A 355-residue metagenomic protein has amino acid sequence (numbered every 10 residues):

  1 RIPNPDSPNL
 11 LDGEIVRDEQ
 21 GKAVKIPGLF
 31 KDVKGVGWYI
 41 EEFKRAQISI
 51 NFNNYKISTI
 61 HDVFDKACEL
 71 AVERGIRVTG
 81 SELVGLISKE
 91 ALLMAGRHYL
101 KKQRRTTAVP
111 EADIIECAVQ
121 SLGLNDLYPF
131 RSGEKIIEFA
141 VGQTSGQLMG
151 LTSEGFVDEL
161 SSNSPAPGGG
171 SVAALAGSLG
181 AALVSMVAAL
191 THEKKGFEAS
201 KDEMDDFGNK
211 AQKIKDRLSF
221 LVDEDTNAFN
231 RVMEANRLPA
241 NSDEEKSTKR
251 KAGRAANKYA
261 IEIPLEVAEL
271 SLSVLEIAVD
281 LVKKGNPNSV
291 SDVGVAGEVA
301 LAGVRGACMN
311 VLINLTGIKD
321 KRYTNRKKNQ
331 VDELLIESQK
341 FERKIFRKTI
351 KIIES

Functional and structural regions predicted by a protein language model:
R1-L151, S162: Long, contiguous binding/interaction regions
G146-L160, E269-D280: Acidic-glycine-rich active-site phosphate/pyrophosphate-binding loop
M149, S153, S161, P165-V172 (+4 more regions): Disorder-to-helix initiation segments
L160-S185, N288-C308: Conserved phosphate/anionic-ligand binding catalytic regions in large, soluble enzymes, centered on
L175-A176, F207, I214-L221, A260-L270 (+6 more regions): Amphipathic alpha-helix face/heptad-repeat signature
H192-P239, L334-L335, Q339-R343: A structural-propensity feature for long, helix-poor, extended segments
D225-E298, A302, N314: Amphipathic alpha-helical interface segments
V274, S289-T349, S355: Preference for long, well-ordered alpha-helical segments
